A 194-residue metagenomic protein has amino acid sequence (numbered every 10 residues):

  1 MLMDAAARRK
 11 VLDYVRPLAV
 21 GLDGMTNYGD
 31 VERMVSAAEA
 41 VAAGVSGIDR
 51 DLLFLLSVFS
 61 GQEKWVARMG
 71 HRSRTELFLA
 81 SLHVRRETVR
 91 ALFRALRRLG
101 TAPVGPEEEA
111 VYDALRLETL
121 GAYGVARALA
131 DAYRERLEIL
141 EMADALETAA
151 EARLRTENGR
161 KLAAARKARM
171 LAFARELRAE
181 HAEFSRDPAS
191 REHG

Functional and structural regions predicted by a protein language model:
L2-A6, A19-G47, F59, A102-G194: Divalent metal-dependent phosphate-bond-processing catalytic cores, especially two-metal-ion Mg2+/Mn2+ enzymes that act
K10-V11: N-terminal and secondary-structure boundary signal
M34-E39, G70-S81: An active-site-proximal "capping" alpha-helix that borders the catalytic cofactor pocket
G47-I48, V84: Helix N-cap/coil-helix junction residues
I48-H71, T75, R90-T101: His-Asp-centered metal-binding catalytic motifs of divalent-metal-dependent phosphohydrolases/nucleases
S60-G61, L79-V84: Structured N-terminal alpha/beta-domain signature that marks small ligand/cofactor-binding or signaling modules
R85-V89: Membrane-interface starts of transmembrane alpha-helices
